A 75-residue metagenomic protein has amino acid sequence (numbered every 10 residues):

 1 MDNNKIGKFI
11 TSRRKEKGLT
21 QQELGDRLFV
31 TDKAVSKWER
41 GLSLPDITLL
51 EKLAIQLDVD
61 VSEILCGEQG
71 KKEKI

Functional and structural regions predicted by a protein language model:
M1-E16: A short, Lys/Arg-rich alpha-helix, primarily the initiator
D2, T20, T31-A34, D46 (+1 more regions): Short coil turns linking two alpha-helices in DNA-binding domains
G18-K37, K52: Short alpha-helical DNA-recognition segment
R40: Short, conserved catalytic or interaction motifs in soluble domains
T48-E63: DNA major-groove recognition helix of helix-turn-helix/homeodomain DNA-binding modules
L65-I75: Short, charged recognition helix plus adjacent turn of helix-turn-helix-like nucleic-acid-binding domains
